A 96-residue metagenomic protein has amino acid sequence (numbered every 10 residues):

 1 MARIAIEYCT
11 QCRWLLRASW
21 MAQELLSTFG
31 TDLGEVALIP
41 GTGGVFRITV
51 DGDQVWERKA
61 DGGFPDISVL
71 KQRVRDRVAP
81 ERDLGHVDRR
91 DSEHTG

Functional and structural regions predicted by a protein language model:
M1-G96: Domain-level signature for proteins that mediate thiol-based redox and metal-cofactor handling
